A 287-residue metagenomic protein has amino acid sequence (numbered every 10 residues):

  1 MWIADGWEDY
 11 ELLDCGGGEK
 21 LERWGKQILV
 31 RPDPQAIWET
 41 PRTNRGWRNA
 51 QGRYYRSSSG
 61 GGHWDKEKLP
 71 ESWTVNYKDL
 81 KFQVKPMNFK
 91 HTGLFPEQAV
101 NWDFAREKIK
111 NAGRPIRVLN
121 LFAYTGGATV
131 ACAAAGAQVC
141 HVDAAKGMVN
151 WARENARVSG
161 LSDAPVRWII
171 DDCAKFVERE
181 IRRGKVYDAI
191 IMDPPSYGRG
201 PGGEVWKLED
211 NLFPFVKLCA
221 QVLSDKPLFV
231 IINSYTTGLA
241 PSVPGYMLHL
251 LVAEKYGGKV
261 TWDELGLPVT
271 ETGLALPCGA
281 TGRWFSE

Functional and structural regions predicted by a protein language model:
G6-E22, L29-P96, D103: Non-catalytic substrate-recognition/targeting regions of SAM-dependent transferases
P96-R114: Conserved alpha-helix/loop element of class I SAM-dependent methyltransferases that forms part of the SAM/SAH-binding
G113-Y124: Conserved class I S-adenosyl-L-methionine
T125-V139: Conserved SAM-binding loop of SAM-dependent methyltransferases across substrates and taxa, primarily the Class I
A145-I191: S-adenosyl-L-methionine
K146-M148, I170-A174, Y187-L218: Mobile active-site "lid"/loop adjacent to the S-adenosyl-L-methionine
L223-D225: Helix-to-beta-strand junctions that scaffold the AdoMet/dcAdoMet cofactor pocket in Class I SAM-dependent enzymes
P227-E287: C-terminal catalytic and target-recognition region of SAM-dependent MTase-like enzymes, primarily methyltransferases
